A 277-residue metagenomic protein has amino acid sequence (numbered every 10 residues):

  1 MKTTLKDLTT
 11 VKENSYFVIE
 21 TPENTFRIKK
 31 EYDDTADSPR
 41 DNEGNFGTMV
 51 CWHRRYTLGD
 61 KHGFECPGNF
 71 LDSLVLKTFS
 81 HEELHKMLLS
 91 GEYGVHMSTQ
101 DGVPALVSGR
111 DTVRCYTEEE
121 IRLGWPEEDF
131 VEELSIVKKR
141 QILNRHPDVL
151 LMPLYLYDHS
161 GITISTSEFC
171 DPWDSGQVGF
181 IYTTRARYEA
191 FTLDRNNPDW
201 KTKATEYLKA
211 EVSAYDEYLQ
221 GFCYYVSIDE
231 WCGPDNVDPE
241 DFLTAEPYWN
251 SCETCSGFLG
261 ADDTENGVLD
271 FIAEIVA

Functional and structural regions predicted by a protein language model:
M1-A277: Acidic interaction surfaces
